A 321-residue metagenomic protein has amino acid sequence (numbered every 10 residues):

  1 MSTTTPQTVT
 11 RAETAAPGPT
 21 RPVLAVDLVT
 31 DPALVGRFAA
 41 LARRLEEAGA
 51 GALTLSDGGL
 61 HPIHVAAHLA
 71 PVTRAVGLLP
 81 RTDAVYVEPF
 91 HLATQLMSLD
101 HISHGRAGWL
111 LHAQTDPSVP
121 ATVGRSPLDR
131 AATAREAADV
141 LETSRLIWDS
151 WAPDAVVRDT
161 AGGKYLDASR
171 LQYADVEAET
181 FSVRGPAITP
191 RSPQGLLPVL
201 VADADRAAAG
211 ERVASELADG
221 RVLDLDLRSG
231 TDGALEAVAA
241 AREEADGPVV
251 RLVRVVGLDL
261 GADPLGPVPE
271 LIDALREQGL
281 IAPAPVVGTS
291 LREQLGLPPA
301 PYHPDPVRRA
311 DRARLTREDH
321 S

Functional and structural regions predicted by a protein language model:
S2-T73, L196-L197, G220, V286-T289 (+1 more regions): N-terminal beta1-alpha1-beta2 module of alpha/beta enzyme domains
T20-L28, G51-L55, V76-T82, G105-A113 (+4 more regions): Hydrophobic faces of well-ordered beta-strands that scaffold small-molecule active sites in alpha/beta enzyme cores
T20-P22, V26-P32, P89-R170, G247-R254 (+2 more regions): Flexible, glycine-rich active-site loops centered on histidine and acidic residues that chelate a metal or position
P32-L45, L92-Q95, D203-V213, G230-D246: Short, acidic/polar
R43-E47, A66-A75, L96-R106, R212-L217 (+1 more regions): Acidic (Asp/Glu)-rich catalytic clusters
L45, G49, L69, L99 (+4 more regions): Conserved, mostly hydrophobic/aromatic
L60-L79, D139, P269-P283: Alpha-helix-loop-beta-strand connector modules within alpha/beta enzyme cores
R130-L141, L146, Q278-S321: Extended, intrinsically disordered, low-complexity segments
